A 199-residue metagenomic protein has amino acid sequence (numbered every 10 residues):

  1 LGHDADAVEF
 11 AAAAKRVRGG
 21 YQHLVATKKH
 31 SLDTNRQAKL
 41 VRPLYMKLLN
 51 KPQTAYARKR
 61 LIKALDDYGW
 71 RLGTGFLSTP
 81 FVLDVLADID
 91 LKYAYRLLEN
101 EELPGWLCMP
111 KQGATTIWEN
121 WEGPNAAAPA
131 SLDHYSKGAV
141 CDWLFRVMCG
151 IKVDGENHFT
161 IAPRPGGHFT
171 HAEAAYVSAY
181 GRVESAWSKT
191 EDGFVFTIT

Functional and structural regions predicted by a protein language model:
L1-A128: Catalytic cores of carbohydrate-active enzymes
A11-A12, R16, G20, K92 (+1 more regions): Non-catalytic C-terminal accessory modules of carbohydrate-active enzymes
